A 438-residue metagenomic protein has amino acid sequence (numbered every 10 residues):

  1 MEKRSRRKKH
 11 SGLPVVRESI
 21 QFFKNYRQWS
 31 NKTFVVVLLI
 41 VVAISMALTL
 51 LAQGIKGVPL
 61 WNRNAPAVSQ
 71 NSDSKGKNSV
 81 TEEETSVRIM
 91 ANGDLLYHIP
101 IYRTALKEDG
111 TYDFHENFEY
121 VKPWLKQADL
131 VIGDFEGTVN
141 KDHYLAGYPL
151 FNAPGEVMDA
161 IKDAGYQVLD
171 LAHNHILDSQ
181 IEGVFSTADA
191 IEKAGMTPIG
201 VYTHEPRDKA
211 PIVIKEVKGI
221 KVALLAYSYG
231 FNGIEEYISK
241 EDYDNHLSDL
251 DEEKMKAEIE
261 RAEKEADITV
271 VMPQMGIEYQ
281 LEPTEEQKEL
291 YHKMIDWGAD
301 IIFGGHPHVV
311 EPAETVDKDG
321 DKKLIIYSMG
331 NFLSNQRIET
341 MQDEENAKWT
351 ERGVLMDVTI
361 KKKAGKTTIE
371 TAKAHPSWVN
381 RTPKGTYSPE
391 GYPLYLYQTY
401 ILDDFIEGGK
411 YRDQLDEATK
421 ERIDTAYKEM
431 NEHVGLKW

Functional and structural regions predicted by a protein language model:
E2-K8, G12-Y26, N31-W438: Acidic, metal/ion-coordinating pockets
